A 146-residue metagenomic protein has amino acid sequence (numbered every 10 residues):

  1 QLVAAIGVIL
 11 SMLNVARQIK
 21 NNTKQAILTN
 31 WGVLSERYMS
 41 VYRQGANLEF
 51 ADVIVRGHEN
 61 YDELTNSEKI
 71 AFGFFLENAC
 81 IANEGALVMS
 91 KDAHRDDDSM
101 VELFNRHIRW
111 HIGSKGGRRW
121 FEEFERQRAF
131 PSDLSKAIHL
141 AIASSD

Functional and structural regions predicted by a protein language model:
Q1-S11: Alpha-helical transmembrane segments of integral membrane proteins
L2, N21-D146: Amphipathic alpha-helical "stem/stalk" segments
I9-A26: Transmembrane signal-anchor/signal-peptide helices with a preference for the extracytoplasmic
